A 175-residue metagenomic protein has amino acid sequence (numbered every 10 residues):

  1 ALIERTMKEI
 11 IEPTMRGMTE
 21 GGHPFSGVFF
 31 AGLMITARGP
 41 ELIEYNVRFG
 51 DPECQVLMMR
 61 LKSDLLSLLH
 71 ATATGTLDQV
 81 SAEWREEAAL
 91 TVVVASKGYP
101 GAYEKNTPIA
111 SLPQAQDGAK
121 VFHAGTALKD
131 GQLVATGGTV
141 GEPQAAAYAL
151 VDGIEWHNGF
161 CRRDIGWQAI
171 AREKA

Functional and structural regions predicted by a protein language model:
E4-I11, Q144-A147: Hydrophobic face of alpha-helices
M7-F30, N46-G118, A124: Active-site "cap" helix and flanking loop/linker of ATP-utilizing ligase/carboxylase catalytic domains
I35-G39: Short acidic-glycine loop/turn motifs at beta-strand connectors
V121-V134: Strongly charged, low-complexity linkers/loops
Q132-A175: Generic C-terminus detector
